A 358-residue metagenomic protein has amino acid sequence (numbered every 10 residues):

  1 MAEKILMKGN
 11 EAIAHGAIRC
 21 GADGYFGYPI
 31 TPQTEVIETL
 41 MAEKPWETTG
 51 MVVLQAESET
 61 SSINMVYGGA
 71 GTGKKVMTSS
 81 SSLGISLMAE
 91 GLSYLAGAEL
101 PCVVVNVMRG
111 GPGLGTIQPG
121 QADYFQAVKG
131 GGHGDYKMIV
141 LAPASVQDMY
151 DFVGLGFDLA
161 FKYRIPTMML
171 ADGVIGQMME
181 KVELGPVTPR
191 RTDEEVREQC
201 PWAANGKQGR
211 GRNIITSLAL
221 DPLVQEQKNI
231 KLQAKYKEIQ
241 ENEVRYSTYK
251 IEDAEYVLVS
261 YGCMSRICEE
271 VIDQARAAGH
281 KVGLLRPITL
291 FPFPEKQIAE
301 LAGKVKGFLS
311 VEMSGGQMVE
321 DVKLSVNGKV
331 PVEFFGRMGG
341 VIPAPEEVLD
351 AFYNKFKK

Functional and structural regions predicted by a protein language model:
I5-A42: N-terminal glycine-rich anion-binding loops that anchor highly charged ligand groups
L6-A12, Q233-Y256, E269, D273: Glycine-/acidic-rich phosphate or pyrophosphate-binding loops and their flanking alpha/beta elements
E35-A127, L141-F161: Thiamine diphosphate
M138-D193, G307, E347-K358: Structural signature of the thiamine diphosphate
R164-T248: Conformationally flexible catalytic loops at phosphate/diphosphate-handling active centers
C268-L301: Generic long, charged, amphipathic alpha-helical segments
E312-K358: Peripheral docking tails and interdomain loops at the edges of cofactor- or intermediate-handling domains
